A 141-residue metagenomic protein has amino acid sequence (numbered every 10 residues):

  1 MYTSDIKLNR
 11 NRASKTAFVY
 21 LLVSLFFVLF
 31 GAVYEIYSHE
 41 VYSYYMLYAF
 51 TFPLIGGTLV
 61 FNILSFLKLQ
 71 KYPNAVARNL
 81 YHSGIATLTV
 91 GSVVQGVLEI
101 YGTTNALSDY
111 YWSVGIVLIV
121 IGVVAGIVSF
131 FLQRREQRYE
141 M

Functional and structural regions predicted by a protein language model:
M1-D5, R134-M141: Short, charged juxtamembrane terminal tails flanking transmembrane helices
Y2-V19: Cytosolic juxtamembrane helix and N-cap/initiation of the first transmembrane helix
I6, L69-Q70: Short hydrophobic/aromatic-rich motifs at helix boundaries and adjacent loops
S14-Y37, Y44-K68, A77-L98, Y111-Q133: Hydrophobic cores of alpha-helical transmembrane segments in multi-pass integral membrane proteins
I100-L107: Extracellular/periplasmic helix-loop-helix junctions in multi-pass membrane proteins
